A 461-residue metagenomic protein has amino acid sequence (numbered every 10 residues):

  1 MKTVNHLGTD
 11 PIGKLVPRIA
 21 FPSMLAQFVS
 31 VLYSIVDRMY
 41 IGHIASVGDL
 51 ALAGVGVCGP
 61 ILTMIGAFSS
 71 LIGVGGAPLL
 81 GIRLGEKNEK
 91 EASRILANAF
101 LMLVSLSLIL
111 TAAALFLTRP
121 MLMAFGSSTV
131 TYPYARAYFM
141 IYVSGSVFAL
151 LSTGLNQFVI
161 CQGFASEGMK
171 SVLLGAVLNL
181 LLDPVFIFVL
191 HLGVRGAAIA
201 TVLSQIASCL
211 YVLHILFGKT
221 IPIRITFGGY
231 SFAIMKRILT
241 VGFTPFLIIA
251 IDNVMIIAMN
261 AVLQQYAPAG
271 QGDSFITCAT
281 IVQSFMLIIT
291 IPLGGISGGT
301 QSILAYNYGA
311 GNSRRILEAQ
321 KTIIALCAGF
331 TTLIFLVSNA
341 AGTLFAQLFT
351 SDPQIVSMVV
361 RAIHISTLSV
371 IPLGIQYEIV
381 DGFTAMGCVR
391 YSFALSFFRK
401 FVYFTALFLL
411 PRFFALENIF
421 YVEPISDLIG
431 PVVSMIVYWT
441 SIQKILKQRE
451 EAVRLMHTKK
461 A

Functional and structural regions predicted by a protein language model:
M1-P22, L80-V147, V189-F243, L304-S369 (+1 more regions): Short alpha-helical transmembrane segments in multi-pass integral membrane proteins
L7-V47, P60-G75, L79, V104-T111 (+5 more regions): N-terminal transmembrane alpha-helices
R18-D37, I141, G175, S204-S208 (+2 more regions): Transmembrane helical elements of multi-pass membrane transporters/channels
F21, D37, G76-A77, L117-T118 (+12 more regions): Hydrophobic/aromatic residues in alpha-helical transmembrane segments
L25, V29, Y33, I65-S69 (+16 more regions): Residue-level hotspots within pore-lining transmembrane alpha-helices of multi-pass secondary transporters
F28, L32-A53, L122-T129, V185-H191 (+5 more regions): Helix-terminus/linker motif at the lipid-water interface of multi-pass membrane proteins
L52-A112, A149-G168, I276-G342, L373-L395: Small-residue-rich hydrophobic transmembrane alpha-helices
Y142-I160, S171-A176, A197-V212, L293-S297 (+3 more regions): Short runs within selected transmembrane alpha-helices of multi-pass transporters and secretion channels
